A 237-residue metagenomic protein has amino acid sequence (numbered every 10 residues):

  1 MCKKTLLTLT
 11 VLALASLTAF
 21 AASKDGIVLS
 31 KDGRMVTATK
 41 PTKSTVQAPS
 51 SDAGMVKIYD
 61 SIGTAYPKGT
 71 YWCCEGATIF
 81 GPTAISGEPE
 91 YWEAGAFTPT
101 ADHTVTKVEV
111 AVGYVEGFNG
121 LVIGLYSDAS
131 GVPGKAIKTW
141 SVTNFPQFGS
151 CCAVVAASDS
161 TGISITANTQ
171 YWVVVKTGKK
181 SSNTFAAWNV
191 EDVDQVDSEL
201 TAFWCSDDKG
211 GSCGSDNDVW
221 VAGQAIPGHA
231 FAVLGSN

Functional and structural regions predicted by a protein language model:
M1-T5: Positively charged n-region of N-terminal signal peptides that target proteins for export
L9-S16: Bacterial N-terminal signal peptides
L17-A21: Sec/Tat signal peptide C-region and signal peptidase I cleavage site
A22-P82: Boundary/junction segments of secreted and surface-exposed precursor proteins
M55-T70, A167-Q170, V175-N237: Short, surface-exposed beta-strand/loop patches at domain edges that form aromatic-rich interfacial subsites
G87-A101, V155-D159: Short beta-strands within extracellular/lumenal beta-sheet-rich domains
T100-E109, F118: Extended extracellular/luminal ectodomain segments enriched in beta-structured repeat modules
Y114-T201, C205: Aromatic- and Gly/Pro-enriched, solvent-exposed loop/edge beta-strand patches characteristic of beta-rich domains
